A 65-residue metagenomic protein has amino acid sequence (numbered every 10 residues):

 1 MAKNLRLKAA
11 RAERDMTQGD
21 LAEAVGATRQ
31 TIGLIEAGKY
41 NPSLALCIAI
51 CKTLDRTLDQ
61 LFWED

Functional and structural regions predicted by a protein language model:
M1-E13: A short, Lys/Arg-rich alpha-helix, primarily the initiator
R6, T17, S43-L46, T57: Residues that mark the N-terminal boundary/hinge immediately upstream of a DNA-recognition element
A12, E23, K52: Alpha-helical residues within the helix-turn-helix
D15-G33: Short alpha-helical DNA-recognition segment
G26, A45-Q60: DNA major-groove recognition helix of helix-turn-helix/homeodomain DNA-binding modules
Q30, Y40, D59: Key DNA-contact positions within bacterial/archaeal DNA-binding proteins
